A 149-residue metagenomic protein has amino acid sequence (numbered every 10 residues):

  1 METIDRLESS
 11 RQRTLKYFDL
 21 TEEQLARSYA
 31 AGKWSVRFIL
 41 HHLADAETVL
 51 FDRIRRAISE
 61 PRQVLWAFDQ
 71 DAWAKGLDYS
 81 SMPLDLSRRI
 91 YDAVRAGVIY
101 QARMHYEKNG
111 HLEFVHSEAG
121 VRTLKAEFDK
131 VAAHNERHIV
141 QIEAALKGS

Functional and structural regions predicted by a protein language model:
M1-I4: N-terminal export signals and maturation junctions of secreted/periplasmic proteins
R6-S10, K16-L20, A74-L112: Acidic/histidine-rich alpha-helical segments that form the ligand environment of transition-metal centers
Q24-Q70, I99, L112-S149: Short, contiguous alpha-helical
